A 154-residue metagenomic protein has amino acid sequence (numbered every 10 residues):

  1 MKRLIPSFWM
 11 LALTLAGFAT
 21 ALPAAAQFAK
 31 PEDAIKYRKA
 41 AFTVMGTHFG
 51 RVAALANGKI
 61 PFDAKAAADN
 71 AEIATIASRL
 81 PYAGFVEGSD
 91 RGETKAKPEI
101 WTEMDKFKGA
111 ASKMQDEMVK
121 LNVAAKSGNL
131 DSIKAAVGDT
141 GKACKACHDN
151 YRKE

Functional and structural regions predicted by a protein language model:
M1-A12: Bacterial N-terminal signal peptides that target proteins for export
F18-A26: Sec/Tat signal peptide C-region and signal peptidase I cleavage site
F28, E32-A64, A68-E154: Sequence context surrounding c-type heme c attachment/ligation sites in exported
